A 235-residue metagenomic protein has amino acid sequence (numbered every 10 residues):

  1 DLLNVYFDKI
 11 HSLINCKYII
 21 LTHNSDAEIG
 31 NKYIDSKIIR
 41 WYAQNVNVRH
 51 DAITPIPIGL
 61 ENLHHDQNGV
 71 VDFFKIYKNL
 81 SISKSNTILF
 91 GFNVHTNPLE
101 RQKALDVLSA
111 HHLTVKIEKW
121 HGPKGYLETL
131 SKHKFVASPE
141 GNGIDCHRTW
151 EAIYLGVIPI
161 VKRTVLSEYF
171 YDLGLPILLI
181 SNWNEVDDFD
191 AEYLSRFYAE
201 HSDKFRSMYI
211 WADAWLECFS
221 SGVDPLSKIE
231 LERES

Functional and structural regions predicted by a protein language model:
D1-H147, I158-P176, D190-E234: Nucleotide-sugar donor-binding catalytic core of glycosyltransferases
I153: Short alpha-helix at the nucleotide-sugar/activated-sugar donor binding site of glycosyltransferases and closely
I177-W183: Conserved acidic donor-binding segment of nucleotide-sugar-dependent glycosyltransferases
V186: Short loop/turn elements that flank and shape the SAM/SAH-binding pocket of Class I
